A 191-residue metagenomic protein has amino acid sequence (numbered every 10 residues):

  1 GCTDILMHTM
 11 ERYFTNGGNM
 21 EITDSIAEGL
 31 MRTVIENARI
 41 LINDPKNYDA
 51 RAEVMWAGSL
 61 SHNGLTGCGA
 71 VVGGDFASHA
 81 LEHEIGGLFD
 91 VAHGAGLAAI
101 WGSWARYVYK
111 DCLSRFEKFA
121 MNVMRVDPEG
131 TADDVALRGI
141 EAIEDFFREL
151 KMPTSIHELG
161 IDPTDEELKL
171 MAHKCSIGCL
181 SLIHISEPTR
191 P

Functional and structural regions predicted by a protein language model:
G1-R12: Internal alpha/beta core interface subdomains
D4, H79, E187: Acidic active-site catalytic centers that drive phospho-/nucleotidyl reactions and related ester hydrolyses
R12-A142: Active-site segments that bind and position negatively charged phosphate/pyrophosphate groups
R51, T189-P191: Short, cationic motifs built from Arg/Lys/His that form the positively charged side of catalytic pockets
F116, V123-T189: C-terminal charged capping/lid subdomain of soluble metabolic enzymes
